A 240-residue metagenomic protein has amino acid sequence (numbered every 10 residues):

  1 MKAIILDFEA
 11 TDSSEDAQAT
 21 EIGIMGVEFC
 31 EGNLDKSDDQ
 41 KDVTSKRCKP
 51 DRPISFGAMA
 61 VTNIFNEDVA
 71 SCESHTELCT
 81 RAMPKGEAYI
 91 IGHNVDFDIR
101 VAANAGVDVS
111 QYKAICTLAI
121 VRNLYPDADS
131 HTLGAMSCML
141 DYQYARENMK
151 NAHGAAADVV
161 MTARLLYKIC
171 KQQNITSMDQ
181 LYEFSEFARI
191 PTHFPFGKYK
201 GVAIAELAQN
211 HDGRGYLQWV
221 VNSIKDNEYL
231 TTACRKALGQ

Functional and structural regions predicted by a protein language model:
M1-A119, P126-H153: Conserved non-catalytic scaffold segment of RNase H-like nuclease domains
S14, K49, S55, A70 (+5 more regions): Generic, ordered loop/turn and secondary-structure boundary motif
H75, A156-V159, N210: Generic detection of long, well-ordered alpha-helical segments
G106, Y125, D141, R164-N174: Hydrophobic/aromatic-lined pockets within catalytic cores
T117, L133, V159-T162, G213 (+1 more regions): Short runs of predominantly hydrophobic/aromatic residues within well-ordered alpha helices that form helix-helix
G154-L166: Acidic, divalent-metal-coordinating active-site segment for phosphoryl/phosphodiester hydrolysis, typified by short
L165-Q240: Acidic two-metal-ion nuclease catalytic site recognized across multiple nuclease folds, prominently DnaQ/RNase D-T
